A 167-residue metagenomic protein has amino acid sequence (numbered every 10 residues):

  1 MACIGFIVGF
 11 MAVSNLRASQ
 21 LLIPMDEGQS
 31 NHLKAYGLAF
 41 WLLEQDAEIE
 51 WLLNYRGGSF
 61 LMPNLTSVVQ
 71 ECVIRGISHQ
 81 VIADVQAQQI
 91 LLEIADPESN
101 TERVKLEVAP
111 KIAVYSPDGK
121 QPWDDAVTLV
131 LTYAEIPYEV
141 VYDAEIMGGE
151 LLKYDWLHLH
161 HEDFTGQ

Functional and structural regions predicted by a protein language model:
M1-A12: Bacterial N-terminal signal peptides
S14, A47-N54, T101-K105: Short, flexible, solvent-exposed loop/turn segments with mixed acidic/basic and small polar residues
L16-S19: Boundary at the C-terminal end of the N-terminal hydrophobic targeting segment
L21, D26, S30, L61-Q70 (+1 more regions): Helical hinge/lid and interdomain linker segments adjacent to catalytic or ligand-binding clefts that mediate domain
K34-E71: N-terminal, post-signal-peptide region of Sec/Tat-exported proteins
A47, I77, I136: Short phosphate-binding/catalytic loops that engage adenosine nucleotides
R75-V108: Short N-terminal or domain-adjacent regulatory/targeting segments
